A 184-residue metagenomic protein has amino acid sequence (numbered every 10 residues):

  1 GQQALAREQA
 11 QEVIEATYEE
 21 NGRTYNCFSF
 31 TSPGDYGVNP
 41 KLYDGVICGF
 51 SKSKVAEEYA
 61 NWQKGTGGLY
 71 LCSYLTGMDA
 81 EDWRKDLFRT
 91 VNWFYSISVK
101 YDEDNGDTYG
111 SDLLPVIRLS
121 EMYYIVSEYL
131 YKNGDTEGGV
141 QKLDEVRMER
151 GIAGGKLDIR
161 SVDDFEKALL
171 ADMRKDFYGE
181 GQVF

Functional and structural regions predicted by a protein language model:
G1-A60, T76-F184: Acidic/polar-rich alpha-helix caps and helix-coil junctions
W62-L69: Short Gly/aromatic-enriched secondary-structure transition segments
Y70-L75: Acidic/Gly/His-enriched mid-domain segments of enzyme catalytic cores or analogous surface patches that mediate
